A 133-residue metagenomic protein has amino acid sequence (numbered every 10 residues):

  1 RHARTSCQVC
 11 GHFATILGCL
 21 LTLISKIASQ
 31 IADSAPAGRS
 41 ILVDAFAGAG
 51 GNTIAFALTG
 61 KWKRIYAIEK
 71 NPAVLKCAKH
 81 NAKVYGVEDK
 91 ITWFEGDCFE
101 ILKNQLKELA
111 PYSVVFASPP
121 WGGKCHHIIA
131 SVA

Functional and structural regions predicted by a protein language model:
R1-S40, L58: S-adenosyl-L-methionine
G38-G48: Conserved class I S-adenosyl-L-methionine
G38-R39, W62-K63, L109-Y112: A general structural motif
A49-W62: Conserved SAM-binding loop of SAM-dependent methyltransferases across substrates and taxa, primarily the Class I
A57-G60, H80-A82, E108, I129-V132: Short, glycine/charged-enriched secondary-structure capping and boundary segments
R64-E69: Conserved SAM-binding motif I beta-strand of class I
N71-V114: S-adenosyl-L-methionine
L102-A133: S-adenosylmethionine
